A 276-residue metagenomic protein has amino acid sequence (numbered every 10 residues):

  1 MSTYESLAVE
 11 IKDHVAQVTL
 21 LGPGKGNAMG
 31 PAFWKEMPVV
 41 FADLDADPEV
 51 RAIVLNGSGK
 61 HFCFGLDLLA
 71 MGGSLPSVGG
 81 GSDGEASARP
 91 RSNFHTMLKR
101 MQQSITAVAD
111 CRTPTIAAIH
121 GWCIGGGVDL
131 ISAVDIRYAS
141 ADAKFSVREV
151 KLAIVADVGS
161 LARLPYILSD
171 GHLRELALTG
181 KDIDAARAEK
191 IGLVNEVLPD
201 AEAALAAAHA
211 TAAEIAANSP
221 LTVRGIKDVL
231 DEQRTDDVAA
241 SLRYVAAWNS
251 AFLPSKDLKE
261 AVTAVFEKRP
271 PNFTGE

Functional and structural regions predicted by a protein language model:
M1-S58: Conserved CoA-thioester-binding segment of acyl-CoA-metabolizing enzymes
M1-Y4, T263-E276: Terminal low-complexity tails and localization/encapsulation signals of metabolic enzymes
K25, E49, G57-S104, A153 (+1 more regions): Glycine- (often His-adjacent) and acidic-residue-rich active-site loop that binds/positions the CoA thioester
S104-D110, A118, I124-L178, I191 (+1 more regions): CoA-thioester-processing core
Y138-A143, V194-R243, N272-E276: C-terminal long alpha-helix characteristic of the crotonase
K181-R187: Acidic, divalent-metal-coordinating active-site segment for phosphoryl/phosphodiester hydrolysis, typified by short
